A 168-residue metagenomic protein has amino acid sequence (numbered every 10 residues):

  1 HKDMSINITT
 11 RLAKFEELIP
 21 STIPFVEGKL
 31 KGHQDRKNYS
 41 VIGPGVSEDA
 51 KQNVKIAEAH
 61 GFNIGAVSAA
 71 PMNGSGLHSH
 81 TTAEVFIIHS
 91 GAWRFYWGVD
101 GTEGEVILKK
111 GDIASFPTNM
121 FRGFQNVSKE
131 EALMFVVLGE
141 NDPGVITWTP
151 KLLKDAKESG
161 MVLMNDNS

Functional and structural regions predicted by a protein language model:
H1-G61, L163-S168: A short, N-terminal "cap"/entry segment at the start of jelly-roll beta-barrel domains of the cupin/DSBH fold
S5-T10, F121-S168: Double-stranded beta-helix
G45-K51, N63-H80: Conserved short histidine dyad/triad with adjacent acidic residue
N53-E58, S75-H80, W97, E105-I107 (+1 more regions): Short histidine-centered beta-strand/loop micro-motifs that create catalytic or ligand/metal-coordination sites
A66-V67, L77-S79, A83-I88, V106 (+1 more regions): His/acidic/aromatic-lined binding-pocket segments of jelly-roll/cupin-type domains and related regulatory beta-sandwich
P71, T81-R94, G98-V99: Glycine- and acidic-residue-biased ligand/ion/polar-headgroup-sensing regions
N73-G76, R94, I113-A114, T118-G123: Histidine-centered metal-chelating micro-motifs
V99-P117: Short acidic-glycine-tyrosine-enriched beta hairpin
